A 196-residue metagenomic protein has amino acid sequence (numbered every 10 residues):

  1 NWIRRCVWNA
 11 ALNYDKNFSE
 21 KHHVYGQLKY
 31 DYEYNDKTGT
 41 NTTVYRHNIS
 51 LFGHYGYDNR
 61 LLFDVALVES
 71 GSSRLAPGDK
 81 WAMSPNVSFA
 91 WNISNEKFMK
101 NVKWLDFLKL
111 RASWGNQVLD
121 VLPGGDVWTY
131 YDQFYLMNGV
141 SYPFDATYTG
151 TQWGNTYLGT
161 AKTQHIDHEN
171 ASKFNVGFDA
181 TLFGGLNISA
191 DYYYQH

Functional and structural regions predicted by a protein language model:
N1-H196: Extracellular/periplasmic, surface-exposed regions of secreted and cell-surface proteins
